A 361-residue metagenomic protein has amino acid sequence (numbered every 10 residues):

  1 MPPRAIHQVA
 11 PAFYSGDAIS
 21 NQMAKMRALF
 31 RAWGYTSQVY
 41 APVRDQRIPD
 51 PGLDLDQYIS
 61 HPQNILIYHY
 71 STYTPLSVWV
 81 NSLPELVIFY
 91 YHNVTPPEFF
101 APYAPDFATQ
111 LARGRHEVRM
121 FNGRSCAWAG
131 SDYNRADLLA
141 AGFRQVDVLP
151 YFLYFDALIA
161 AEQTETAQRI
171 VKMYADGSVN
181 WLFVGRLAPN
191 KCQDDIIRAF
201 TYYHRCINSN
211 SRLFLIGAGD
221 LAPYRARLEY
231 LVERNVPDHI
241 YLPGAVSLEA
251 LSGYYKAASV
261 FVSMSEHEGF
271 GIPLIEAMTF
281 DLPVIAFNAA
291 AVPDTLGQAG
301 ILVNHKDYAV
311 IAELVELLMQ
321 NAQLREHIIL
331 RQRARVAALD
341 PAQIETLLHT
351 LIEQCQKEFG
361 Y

Functional and structural regions predicted by a protein language model:
P42-D45, R212-A226: Glycosyltransferase donor-sugar binding loop
N122-I170: Donor nucleotide-sugar binding/catalytic pocket of nucleotide-sugar-dependent glycosyltransferases
W128, R169-K191, I197-F200, F214: Conserved donor-binding/catalytic core segment of Leloir-type glycosyltransferases
R225-E249: Nucleotide-activated donor-binding/catalytic signature segment of Leloir-type glycosyltransferases, i.e., the conserved
A245-V246, G253-A258, L348: Short alpha-helical donor nucleotide-sugar binding micro-motif in glycosyltransferases
E266: Aromatic "clamp/platform" in nucleotide-sugar-dependent glycosyltransferases that forms part of the donor/acceptor
L274, T279, P283-A286: Short hydrophobic beta-strand element within catalytic cores of glycosyltransferases and related nucleotide-activated
I301-Y308, L317-A322: Conserved acidic donor-binding segment of nucleotide-sugar-dependent glycosyltransferases
